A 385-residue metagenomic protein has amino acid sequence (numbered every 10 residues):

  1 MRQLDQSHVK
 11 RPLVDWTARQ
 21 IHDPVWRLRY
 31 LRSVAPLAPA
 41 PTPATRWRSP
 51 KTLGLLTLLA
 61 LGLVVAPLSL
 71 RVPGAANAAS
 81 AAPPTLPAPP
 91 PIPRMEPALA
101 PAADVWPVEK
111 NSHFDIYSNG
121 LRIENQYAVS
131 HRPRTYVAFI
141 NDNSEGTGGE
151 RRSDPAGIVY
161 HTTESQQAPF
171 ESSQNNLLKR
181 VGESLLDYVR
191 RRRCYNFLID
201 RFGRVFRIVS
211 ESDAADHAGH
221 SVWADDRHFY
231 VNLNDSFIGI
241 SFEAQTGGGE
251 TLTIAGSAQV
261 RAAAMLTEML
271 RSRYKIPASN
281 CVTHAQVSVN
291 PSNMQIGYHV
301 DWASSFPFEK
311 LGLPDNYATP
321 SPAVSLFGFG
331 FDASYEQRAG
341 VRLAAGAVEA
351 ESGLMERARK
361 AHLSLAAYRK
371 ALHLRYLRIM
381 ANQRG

Functional and structural regions predicted by a protein language model:
M1-I21, T42-Y117, E243-G385: Basic/polar, cationic surfaces and motifs that engage anionic cell-wall and phosphate/carboxylate ligands
P24, L28: C-terminal His-loop and adjacent cap/lid subdomain of alpha/beta-hydrolase
R29-T45: Intrinsically disordered, low-complexity cytosolic tails and juxtamembrane linkers of membrane/envelope proteins
V34-P36, L58, A168, Y376: Enrichment for repetitive, rod-forming helical segments
G74, P93-A98, A103, Y117-R151 (+1 more regions): Active-site-adjacent loop/helix surface patches within enzyme catalytic domains that shape the substrate-binding cleft
A156-G157, S279: Conserved acidic residues
